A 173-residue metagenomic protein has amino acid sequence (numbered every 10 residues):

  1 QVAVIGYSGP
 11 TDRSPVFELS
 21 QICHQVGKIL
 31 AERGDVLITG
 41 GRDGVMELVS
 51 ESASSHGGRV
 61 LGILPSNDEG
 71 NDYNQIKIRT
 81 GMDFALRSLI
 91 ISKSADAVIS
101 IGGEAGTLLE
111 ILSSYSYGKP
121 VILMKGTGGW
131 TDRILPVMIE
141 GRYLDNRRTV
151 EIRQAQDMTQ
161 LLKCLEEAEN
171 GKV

Functional and structural regions predicted by a protein language model:
Q1-V16, G27-K28, E32-R33: Generic N-terminal amphipathic, Lys/Arg-enriched alpha-helix
A3-V4, T39, G62, L123: Structural beta-sheet core signal
G6-P15, G81-M158: C-terminal binding/interaction regions
S20, H24-E32, G40-L112, T127-T131: Acidic/glycine-enriched connector segments
D35, H56-R59, Y117-P120: A short helix->loop->beta-strand "cap" motif at the edges of active sites that frequently abuts
L165-V173: Short, hydrophobic alpha-helical segments
